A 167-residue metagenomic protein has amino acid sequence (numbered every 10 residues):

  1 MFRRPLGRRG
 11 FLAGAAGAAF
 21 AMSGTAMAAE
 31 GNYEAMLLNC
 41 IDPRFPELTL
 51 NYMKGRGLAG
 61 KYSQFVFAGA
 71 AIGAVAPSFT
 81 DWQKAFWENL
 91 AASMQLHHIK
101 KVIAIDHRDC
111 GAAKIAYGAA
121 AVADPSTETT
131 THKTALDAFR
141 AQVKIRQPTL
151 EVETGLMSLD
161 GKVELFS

Functional and structural regions predicted by a protein language model:
M1-A18: N-terminal secretory signal peptides and thylakoid transit peptides that target proteins across membranes
G14-A15, A29-Q83, M157-E164: Short, conserved "active-site rim" segments that organize catalytic pockets and cofactor/ligand binding
M27-G31, R56-G57, Q95, I145-Q147: Solvent-exposed alpha-helices and their adjacent loops that cap or buttress functional pockets in soluble metabolic
G60-E128: Short HxH-centered metal-ligating active-site micro-motif
L96-H97, F139-V152: A structural motif corresponding to the C-terminal end of an alpha-helix and its immediate exit/capping segment
A112-I115, K162-F166: Short active-site-adjacent structural elements
T130-R140: Short, flexible loop segments at boundaries between secondary-structure elements
